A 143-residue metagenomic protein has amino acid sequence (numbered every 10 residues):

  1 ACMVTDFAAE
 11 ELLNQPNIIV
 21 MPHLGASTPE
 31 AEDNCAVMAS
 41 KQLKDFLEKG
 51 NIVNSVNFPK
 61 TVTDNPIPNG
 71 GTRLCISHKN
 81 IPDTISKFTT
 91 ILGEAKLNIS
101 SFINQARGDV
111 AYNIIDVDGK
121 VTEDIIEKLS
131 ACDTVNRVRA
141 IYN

Functional and structural regions predicted by a protein language model:
A1-N65, Y112, Y142: Rossmann-like dinucleotide-binding domain for NAD(H)/NADP(H)
S55-N143: A conserved regulatory-domain signal marking ACT and ACT-like small-molecule sensing domains and adjacent regulatory
